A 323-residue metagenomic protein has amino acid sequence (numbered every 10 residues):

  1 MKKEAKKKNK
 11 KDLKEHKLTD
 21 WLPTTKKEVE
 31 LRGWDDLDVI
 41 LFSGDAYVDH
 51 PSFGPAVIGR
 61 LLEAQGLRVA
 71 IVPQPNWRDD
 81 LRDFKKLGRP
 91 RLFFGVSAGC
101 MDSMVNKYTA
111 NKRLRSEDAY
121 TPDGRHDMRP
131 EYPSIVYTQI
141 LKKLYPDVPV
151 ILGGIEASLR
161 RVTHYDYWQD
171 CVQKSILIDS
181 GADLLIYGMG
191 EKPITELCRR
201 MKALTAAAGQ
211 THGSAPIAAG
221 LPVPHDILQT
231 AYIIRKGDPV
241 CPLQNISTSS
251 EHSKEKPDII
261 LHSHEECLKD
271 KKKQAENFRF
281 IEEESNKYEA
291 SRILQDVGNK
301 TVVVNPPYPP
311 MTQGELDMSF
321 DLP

Functional and structural regions predicted by a protein language model:
M1-E15, S250-E251: Acidic, low-complexity intrinsically disordered tails
K10-D36, A46, R279-P323: N-terminal [4Fe-4S]-dependent radical SAM core
D38-I40: Conserved beta-strand elements of the Class I
A46, G54, P73-A208, G213-V297 (+1 more regions): Glycine-rich beta-alpha loop elements in corrinoid/cobalamin-binding modules across cobalamin-dependent enzymes
V57-V69: Short helix-loop-beta junction
L62, D183, S319: Conserved, mostly hydrophobic/aromatic
